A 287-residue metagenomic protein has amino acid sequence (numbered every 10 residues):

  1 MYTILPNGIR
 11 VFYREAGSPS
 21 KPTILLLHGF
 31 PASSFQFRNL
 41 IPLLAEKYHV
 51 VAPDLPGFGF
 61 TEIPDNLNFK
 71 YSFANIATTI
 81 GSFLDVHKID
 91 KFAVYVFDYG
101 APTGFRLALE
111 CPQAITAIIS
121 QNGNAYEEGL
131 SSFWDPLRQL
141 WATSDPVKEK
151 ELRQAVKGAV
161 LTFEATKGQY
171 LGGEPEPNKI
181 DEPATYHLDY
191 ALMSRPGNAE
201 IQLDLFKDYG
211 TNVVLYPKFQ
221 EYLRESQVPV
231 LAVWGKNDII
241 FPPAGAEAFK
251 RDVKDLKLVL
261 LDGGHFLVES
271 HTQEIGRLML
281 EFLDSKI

Functional and structural regions predicted by a protein language model:
M1-P19, T23, P31, V51 (+7 more regions): Flexible "cap/lid" subdomain of the alpha/beta-hydrolase fold that forms the substrate-access gate
F30-I41: The serine-hydrolase catalytic nucleophile loop
Q36, L55-F58: Recognition helices and adjacent regulatory flanks at domain boundaries
L44-A45, K250: Conserved ATPase "switch" residues in P-loop NTPase domains
A45-D54: Active-site machinery of serine-nucleophile hydrolases
G263: Conserved SAM/SAH-binding loop
